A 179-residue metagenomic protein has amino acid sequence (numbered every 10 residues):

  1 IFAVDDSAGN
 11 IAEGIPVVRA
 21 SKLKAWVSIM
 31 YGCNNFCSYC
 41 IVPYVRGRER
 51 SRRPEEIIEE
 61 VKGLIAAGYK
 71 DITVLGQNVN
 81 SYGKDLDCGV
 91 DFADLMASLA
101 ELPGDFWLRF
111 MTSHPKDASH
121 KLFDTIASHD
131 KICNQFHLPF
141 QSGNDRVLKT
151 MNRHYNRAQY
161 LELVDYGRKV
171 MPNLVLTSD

Functional and structural regions predicted by a protein language model:
I1-Y82, K121, F136, A158-K169: Proteins enriched for Cys/Gly/acidic motifs involved in redox and nucleic-acid/cofactor modification
A66-S178: Conserved SAM/AdoMet-binding glycine-rich loop
